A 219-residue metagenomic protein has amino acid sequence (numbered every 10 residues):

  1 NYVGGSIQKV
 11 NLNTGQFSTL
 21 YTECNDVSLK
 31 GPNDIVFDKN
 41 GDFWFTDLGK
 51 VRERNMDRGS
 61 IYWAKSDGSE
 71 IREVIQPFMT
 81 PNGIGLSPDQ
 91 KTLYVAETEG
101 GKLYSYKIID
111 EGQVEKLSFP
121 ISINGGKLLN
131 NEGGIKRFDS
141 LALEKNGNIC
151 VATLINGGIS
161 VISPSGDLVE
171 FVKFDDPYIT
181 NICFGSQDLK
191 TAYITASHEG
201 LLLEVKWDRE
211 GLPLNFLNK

Functional and structural regions predicted by a protein language model:
N1, S6, N25-F43, S60 (+4 more regions): Beta-rich, blade/repeat-based domains predominating in secreted/periplasmic proteins but also intracellular
N1-G5, G49-G59, T98-G101, L154-I155 (+1 more regions): Short, solvent-exposed loop/turn segments at conserved positions within beta-propeller repeat blades
G5-Q8, G59-Y62, K102-Y104, G158-S160 (+1 more regions): A short loop-to-beta-strand structural motif that recurs across blades of beta-propeller domains
K9-Q16, Y62-R72, N146, N156-F171 (+3 more regions): Flexible "stalk/tail and boundary" regions
V10, Y106-E115, V205-L214: Short loop/turn segments immediately following beta-strands, especially the blade-tip and inter-blade linker loops
S18-T22, R72-Q76, V114-N130, E170-K173 (+1 more regions): Beta-propeller fold detector
G101-K102, Y106-D110, F119-V169: Loop/turn-rich, solvent-exposed surfaces of beta-rich toroidal or solenoidal domains
T180-K219: Blade-level signature of beta-propeller repeat domains, shared across WD40, Kelch, NHL, RCC1 and BNR/Asp-box propellers
